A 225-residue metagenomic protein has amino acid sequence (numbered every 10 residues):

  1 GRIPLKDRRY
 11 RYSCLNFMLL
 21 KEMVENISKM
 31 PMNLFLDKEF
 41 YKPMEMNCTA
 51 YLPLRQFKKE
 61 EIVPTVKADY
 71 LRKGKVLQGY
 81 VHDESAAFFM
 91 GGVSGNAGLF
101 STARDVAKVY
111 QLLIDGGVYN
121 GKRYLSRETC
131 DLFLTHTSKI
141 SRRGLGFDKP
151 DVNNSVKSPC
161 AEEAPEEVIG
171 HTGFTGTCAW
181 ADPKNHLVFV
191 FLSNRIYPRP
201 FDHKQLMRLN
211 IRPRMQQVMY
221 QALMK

Functional and structural regions predicted by a protein language model:
G1-E167: Short, surface-exposed loop or secondary-structure junction motifs that flank catalytic or metal-binding residues
V24, L113, P183, L192-R195: Short beta-strand segments enriched in hydrophobic/aromatic residues within well-folded beta-rich domains
G79, G173-G176: Glycine-centered small-residue hotspots that permit tight backbone geometry or close packing
D115, Y119, E128-T129, S138-K139 (+2 more regions): Short, gly/Ser/Thr-rich active-site loops of penicillin-recognizing serine hydrolases
C160-T172, Q205-R214: Glycine-rich, flexible loop segments associated with nucleotide phosphate handling
V168, T175-V188: Short, surface-exposed beta-strand/loop micro-motifs that present aromatic residues
H186-N194, R199-H203: Short, well-ordered beta-strand elements
